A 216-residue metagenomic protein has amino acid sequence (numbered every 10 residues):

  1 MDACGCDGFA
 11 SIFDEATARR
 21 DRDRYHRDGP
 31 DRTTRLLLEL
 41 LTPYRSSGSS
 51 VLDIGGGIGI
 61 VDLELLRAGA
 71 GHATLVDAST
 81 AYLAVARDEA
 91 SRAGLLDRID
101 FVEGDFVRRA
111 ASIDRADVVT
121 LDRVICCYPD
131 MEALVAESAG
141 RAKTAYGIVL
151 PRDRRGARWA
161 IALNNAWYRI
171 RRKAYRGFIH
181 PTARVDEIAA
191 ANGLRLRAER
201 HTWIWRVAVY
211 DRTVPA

Functional and structural regions predicted by a protein language model:
M1-Y44: Conserved class I S-adenosyl-L-methionine
G55-G57: Class I SAM-dependent methyltransferase "Motif I" SAM/SAH-binding loop
I60-L96, E103: Class I SAM-dependent methyltransferase SAM/SAH-binding core
R108-I113: Short conserved loop adjoining the S-adenosyl-L-methionine
V118-D130: A short SAM/SAH-binding and catalytic strip from SAM-dependent methyltransferases
Y128-S138: A short, conserved alpha-helix within the catalytic core of class I
K143-R152: Conserved beta-strand signature within the Rossmann-like core of class I S-adenosyl-L-methionine
Y175-G193: Short alpha-helix
